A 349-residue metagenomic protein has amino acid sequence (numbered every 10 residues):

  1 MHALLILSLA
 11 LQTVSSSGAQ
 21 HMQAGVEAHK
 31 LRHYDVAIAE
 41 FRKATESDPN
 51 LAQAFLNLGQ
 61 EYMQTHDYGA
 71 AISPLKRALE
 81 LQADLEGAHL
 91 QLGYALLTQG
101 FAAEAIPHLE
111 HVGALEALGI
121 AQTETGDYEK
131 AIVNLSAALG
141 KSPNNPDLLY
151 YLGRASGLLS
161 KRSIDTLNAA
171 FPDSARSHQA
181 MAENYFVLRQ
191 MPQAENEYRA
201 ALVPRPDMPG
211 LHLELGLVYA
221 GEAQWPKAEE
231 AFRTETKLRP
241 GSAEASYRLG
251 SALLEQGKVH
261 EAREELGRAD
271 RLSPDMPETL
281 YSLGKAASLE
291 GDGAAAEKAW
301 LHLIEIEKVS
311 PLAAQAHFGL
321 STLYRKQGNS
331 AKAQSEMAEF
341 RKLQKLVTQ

Functional and structural regions predicted by a protein language model:
K30-L31, Q64-T65, T98-Q99, E124 (+7 more regions): Register position in tetratricopeptide repeats
K43-A44, R77-A78, H111-V112, A137-A138 (+6 more regions): Canonical positions in the second alpha-helix
S47, L81, H111-L115, K141 (+6 more regions): Structural marker of alpha-solenoid helical repeat scaffolds
